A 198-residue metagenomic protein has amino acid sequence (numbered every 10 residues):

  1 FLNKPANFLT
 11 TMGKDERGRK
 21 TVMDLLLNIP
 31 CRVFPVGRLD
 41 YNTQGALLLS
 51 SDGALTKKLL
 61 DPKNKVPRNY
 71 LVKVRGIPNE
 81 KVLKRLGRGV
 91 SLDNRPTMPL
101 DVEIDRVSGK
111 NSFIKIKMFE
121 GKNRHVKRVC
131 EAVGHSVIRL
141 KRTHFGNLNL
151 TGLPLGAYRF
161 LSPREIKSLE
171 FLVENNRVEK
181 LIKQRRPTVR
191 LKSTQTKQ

Functional and structural regions predicted by a protein language model:
F1-Q198: Basic, flexible Lys/Arg- and Gly-enriched helix-loop patches that mediate nucleic-acid binding at interfaces with rRNA
